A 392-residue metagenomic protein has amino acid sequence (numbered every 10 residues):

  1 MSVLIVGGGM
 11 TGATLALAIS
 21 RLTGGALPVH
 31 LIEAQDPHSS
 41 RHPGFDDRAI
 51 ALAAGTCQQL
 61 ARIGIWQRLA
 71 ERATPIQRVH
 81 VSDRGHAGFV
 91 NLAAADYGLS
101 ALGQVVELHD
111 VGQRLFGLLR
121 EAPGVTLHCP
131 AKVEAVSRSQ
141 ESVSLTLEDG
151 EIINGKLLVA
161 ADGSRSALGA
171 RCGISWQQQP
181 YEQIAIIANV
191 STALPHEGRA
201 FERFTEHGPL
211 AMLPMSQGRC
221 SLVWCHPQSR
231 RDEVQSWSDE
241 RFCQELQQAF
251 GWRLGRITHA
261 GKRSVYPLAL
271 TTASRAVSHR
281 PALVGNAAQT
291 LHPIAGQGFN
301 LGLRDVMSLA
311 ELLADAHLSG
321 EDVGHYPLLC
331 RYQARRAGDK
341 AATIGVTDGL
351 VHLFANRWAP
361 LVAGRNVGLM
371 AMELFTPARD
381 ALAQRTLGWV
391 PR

Functional and structural regions predicted by a protein language model:
M1-T11, H30: Beta1/beta-strand and adjacent pyrophosphate-binding region of the FAD-binding site in flavoprotein oxidoreductases
T11, P37, R165: Conserved Rossmann-like nucleotide-cofactor binding loop
S20-D46: Glycine-rich FAD pyrophosphate-binding loop
P43-R84: N-terminal FAD cofactor-binding segment of flavoenzymes
L60, L158-R256, A260-R263: Conserved FAD-binding catalytic core of PHBH/FMO-like flavoproteins
L69-R171, Q179-I184, D239: Conserved N-terminal helical subregion
R230-Y326: FAD/FMN-dependent oxidoreductases across multiple families
E311-R392: C-terminal helical "tail/cap" subdomain of flavin- and related membrane-associated enzymes
